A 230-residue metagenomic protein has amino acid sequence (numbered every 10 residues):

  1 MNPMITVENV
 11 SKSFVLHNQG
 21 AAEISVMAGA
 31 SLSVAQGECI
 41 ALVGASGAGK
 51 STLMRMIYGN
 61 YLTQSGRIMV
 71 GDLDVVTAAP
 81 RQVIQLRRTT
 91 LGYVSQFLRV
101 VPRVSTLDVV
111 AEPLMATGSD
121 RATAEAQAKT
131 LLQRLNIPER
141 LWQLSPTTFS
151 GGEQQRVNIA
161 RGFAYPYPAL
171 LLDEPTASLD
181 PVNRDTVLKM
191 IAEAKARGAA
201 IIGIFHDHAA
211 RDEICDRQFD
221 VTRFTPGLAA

Functional and structural regions predicted by a protein language model:
Y58: Helix-to-loop junction immediately C-terminal to a conserved catalytic motif
G66-D74: Conserved ABC transporter NBD signature motif
D74, T123-R140: Conserved ABC ATPase "signature" region
V75-G92, A196: ABC ATPase NBD coupling module
V104-M115: Q-loop/switch helix immediately C-terminal to the Walker
S145-F149, E153: Conserved ABC ATPase signature
G162-F163: ABC ATPase C-loop
L170-D173: Catalytic Walker B motif of ABC-type/P-loop ATPase nucleotide-binding domains
